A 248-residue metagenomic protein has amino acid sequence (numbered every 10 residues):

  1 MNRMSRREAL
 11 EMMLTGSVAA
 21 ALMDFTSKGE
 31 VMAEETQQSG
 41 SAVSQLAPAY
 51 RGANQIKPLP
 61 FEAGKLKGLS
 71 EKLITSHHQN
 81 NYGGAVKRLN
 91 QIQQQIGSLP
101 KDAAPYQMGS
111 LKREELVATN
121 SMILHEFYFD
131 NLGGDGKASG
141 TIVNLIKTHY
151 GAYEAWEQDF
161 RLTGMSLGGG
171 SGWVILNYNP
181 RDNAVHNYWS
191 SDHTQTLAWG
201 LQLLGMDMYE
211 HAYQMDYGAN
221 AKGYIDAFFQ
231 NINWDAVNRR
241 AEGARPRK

Functional and structural regions predicted by a protein language model:
M1-S17: N-terminal secretory signal peptides and thylakoid transit peptides that target proteins across membranes
F25-G64: C-terminal segment of N-terminal export signals and the immediately downstream linker at the start of the mature
S44, A49-A53, P58, N80 (+3 more regions): All-alpha RGS (Regulator of G-protein Signaling) helical domain and cognate RGS-like helical scaffolds
K57-N81: Short His/Asp/Glu-rich catalytic/ion-coordination signatures at enzyme active sites or charged loops
G164-G218, K222-D235: An amphipathic alpha-helical core segment
D235-A236, R240, A244-K248: Low-complexity, Gly/Ser/Thr/Pro-rich intrinsically disordered linker/tail segments
